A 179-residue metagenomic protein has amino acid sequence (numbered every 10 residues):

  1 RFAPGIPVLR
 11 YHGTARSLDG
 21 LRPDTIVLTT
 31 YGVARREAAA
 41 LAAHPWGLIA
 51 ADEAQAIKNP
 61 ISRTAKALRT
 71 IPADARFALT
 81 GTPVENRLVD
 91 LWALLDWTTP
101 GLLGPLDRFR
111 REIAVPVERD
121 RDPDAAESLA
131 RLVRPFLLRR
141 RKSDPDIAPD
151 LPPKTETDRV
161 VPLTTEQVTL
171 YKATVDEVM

Functional and structural regions predicted by a protein language model:
R1-H12, L102: Conserved helix-turn-beta segment of the N-terminal RecA-like "Helicase ATP-binding" lobe in SF1/SF2 helicases
G5, A73, V175: ATP/adenylate-binding site constellation spanning eukaryotic-like Ser/Thr protein kinases, ABC-transporter
T14-L48, N59-R63: Conserved helix/coil segment N-terminal to the catalytic DExD/H
L28-A34, A39-A43, L102-M179: Inter-lobe coupling linker of SF2 helicases/translocases
A42-L79: SF2 helicase catalytic motif II
L88: Conserved AAA+/SF3 P-loop NTPase catalytic/coupling segment centered on the Walker-B
W92-G104: A short helix-turn-beta junction within AAA+ P-loop NTPase domains corresponding to the substrate/partner-engaging
